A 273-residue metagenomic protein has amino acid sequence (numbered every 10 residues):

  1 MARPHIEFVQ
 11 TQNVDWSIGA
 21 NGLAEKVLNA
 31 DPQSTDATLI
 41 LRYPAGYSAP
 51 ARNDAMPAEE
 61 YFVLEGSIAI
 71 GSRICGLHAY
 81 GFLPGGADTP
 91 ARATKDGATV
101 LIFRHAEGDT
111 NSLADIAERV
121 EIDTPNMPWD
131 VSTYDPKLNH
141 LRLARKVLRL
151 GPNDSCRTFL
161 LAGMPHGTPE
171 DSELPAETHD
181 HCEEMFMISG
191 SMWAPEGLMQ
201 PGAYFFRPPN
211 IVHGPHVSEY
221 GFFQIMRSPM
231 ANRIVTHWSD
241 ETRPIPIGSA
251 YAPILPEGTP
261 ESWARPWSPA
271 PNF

Functional and structural regions predicted by a protein language model:
M1-S34, F103-F159, A250-F273: A short, N-terminal "cap"/entry segment at the start of jelly-roll beta-barrel domains of the cupin/DSBH fold
G19-A55, A69, R73, L77 (+6 more regions): Conserved short histidine dyad/triad with adjacent acidic residue
L23, I74-C75, G85-N111, L198-M199 (+1 more regions): Ligand-binding loop in jelly-roll beta-barrel domains
Y61: Structured binding elements
E65-G66, S189-G190: Glycine-centered positions in the ABC transporter ATPase nucleotide-binding domain
F186: Conserved AdoMet
